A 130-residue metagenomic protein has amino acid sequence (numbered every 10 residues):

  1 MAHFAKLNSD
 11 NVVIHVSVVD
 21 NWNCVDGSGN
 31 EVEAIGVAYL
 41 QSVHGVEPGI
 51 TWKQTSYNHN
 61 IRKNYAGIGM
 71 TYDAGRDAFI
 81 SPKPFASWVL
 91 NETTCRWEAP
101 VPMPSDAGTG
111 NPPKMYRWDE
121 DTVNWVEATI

Functional and structural regions predicted by a protein language model:
M1-I130: Interaction-interface detector
